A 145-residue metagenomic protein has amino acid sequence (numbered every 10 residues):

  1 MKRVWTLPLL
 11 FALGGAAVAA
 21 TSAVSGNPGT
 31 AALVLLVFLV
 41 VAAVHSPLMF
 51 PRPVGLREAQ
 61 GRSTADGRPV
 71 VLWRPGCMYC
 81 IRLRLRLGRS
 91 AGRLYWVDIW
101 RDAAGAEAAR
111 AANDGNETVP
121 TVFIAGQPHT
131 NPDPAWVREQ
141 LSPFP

Functional and structural regions predicted by a protein language model:
M1-F11: Juxtamembrane interface helix immediately N-terminal to a transmembrane segment
F11-A19: Hydrophobic, membrane-inserted alpha-helices
A19-A32: Membrane-interfacial hairpin junctions
G29-L56: Transmembrane alpha-helices and immediately adjacent membrane-cytoplasm interface residues in multi-pass integral
L56-R93: Local sequence-structure signature of Cys/Sec-based thiol-disulfide redox active-site neighborhoods
G92-E107, N116: Thiol-based oxidoreductase modules, predominantly thioredoxin-like and allied folds used for disulfide exchange
N113-F123: Structural micro-motif
F123-P145: Non-catalytic, surface beta->alpha helical segment in thiol-disulfide oxidoreductase systems
